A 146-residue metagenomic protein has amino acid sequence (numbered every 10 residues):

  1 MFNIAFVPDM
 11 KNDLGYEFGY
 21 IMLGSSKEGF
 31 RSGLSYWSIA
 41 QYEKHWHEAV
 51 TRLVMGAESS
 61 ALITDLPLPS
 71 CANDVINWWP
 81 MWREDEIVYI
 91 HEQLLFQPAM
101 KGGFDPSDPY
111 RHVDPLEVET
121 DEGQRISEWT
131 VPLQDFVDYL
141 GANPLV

Functional and structural regions predicted by a protein language model:
M1-V75, R83: N-terminal low-complexity, intrinsically disordered segments
G19, W79, V88: A broad, low-specificity signal marking well-ordered, structured residues that form hydrophobic/aromatic
M22-S26, H91-M100: Secondary-structure transition/turn motif
S38-V54, D85, K101, P106-D121: Contiguous hydrophobic segments
G56, V88-Y89: Substrate-binding/catalytic groove segments of enzymes that remodel or degrade extracellular structural polymers
W79-E84, E92: Mid-chain, well-packed structural core segment of small domains
L94-V146: Mixed-charge, glycine-accented linear interaction segment located at domain edges/termini
